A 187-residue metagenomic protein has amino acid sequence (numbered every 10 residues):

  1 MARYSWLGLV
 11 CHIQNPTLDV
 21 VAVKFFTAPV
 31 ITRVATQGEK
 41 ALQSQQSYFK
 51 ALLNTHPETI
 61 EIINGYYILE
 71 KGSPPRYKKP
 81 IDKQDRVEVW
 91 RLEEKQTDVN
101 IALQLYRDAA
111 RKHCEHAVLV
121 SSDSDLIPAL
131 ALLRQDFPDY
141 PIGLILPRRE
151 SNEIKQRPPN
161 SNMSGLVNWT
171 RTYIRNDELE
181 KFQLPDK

Functional and structural regions predicted by a protein language model:
M1-D82, R86-R91, D136, I145-S151: Domain-level signal for Mg2+-assisted phosphodiester chemistry and nucleotide/NA-binding surfaces in nucleic-acid
E61-K187: Nuclease catalytic cores that cleave nucleic-acid phosphodiester bonds, predominantly acidic two-metal-ion
